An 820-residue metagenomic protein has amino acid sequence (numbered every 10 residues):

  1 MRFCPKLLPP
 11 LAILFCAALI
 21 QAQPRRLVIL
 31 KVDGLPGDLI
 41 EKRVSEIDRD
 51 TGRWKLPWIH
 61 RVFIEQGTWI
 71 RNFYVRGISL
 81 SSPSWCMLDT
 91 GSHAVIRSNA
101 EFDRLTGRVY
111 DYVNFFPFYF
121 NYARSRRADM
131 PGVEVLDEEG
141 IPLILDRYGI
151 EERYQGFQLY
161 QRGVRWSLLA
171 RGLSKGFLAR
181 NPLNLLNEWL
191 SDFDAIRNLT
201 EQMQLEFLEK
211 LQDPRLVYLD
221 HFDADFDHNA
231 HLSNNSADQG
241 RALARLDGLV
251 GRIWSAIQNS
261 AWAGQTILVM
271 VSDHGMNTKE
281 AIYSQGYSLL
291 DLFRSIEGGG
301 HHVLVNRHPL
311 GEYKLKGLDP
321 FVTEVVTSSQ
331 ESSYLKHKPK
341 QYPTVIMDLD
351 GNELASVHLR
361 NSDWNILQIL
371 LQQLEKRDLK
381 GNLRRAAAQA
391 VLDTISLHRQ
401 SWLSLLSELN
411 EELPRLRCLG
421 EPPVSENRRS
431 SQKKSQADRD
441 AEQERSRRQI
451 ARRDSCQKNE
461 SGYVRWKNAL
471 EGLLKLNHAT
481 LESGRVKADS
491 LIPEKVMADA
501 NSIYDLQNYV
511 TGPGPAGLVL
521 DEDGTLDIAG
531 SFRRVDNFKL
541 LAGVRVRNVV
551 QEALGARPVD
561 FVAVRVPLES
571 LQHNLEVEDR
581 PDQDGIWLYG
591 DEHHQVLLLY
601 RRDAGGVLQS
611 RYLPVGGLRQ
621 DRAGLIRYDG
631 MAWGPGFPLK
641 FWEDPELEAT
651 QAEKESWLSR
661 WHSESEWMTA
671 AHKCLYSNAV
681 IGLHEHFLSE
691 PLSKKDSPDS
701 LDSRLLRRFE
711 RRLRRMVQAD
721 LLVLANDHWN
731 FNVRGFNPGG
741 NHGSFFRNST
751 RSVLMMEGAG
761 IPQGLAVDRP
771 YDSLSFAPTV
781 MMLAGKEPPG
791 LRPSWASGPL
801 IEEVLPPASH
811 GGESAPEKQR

Functional and structural regions predicted by a protein language model:
R25-I40, V62-F63, L88, P214-F222 (+6 more regions): Beta-strand elements within well-structured catalytic alpha/beta cores of enzymes that handle phosphate/sulfate esters
I40-N99, R153: Short, structured active-site-proximal loop/turn typified by the sulfatase FGly-forming signature C/S-X-P-X-R
N72-V75, R127-V135, F709, G739-N741 (+2 more regions): Active-site rim elements
W85-N234, M347-H573, V577-P581, G585-P698 (+1 more regions): His/Asp/Glu-rich, glycine-adjacent segments that coordinate divalent cations and/or stabilize oxyanion chemistry on
F193-Q212, D225-L268, H274-T278, L292-H308 (+6 more regions): A long, amphipathic alpha-helix that forms part of the scaffold/cap immediately adjacent to metal-dependent active
L290-N365, Q507, G512-P515, P635 (+2 more regions): Substrate-binding rim/cap in mid-to-C-terminal beta-strand-loop elements of soluble/periplasmic
H672, N678, H684-D699, S703 (+2 more regions): Polar, surface-exposed loop/tail segments that function as active-site lids or cofactor/substrate-recognition elements
